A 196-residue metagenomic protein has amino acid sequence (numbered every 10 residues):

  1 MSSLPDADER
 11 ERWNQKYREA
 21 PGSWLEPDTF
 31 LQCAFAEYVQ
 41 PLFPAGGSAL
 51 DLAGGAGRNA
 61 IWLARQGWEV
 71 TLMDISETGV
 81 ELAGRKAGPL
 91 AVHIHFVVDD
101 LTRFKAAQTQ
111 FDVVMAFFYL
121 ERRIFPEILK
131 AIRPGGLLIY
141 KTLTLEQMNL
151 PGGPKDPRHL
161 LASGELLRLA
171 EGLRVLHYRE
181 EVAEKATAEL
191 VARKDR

Functional and structural regions predicted by a protein language model:
M1-P44: Conserved class I S-adenosyl-L-methionine
A45-G55: Conserved class I S-adenosyl-L-methionine
S76-T78: Conserved SAM/SAH-binding beta-strand->alpha-helix loop
A83-G84: Conserved SAM-binding loop
P89-L101: Conserved SAM-binding strand-loop segment of SAM-dependent methyltransferases
A106-V113: A short acidic, Gly/Pro-enriched loop at the edge of an enzyme's catalytic core that lines a small-molecule cofactor
L120-I132: A short, conserved alpha-helix within the catalytic core of class I
G136-E146: Conserved beta-strand signature within the Rossmann-like core of class I S-adenosyl-L-methionine
